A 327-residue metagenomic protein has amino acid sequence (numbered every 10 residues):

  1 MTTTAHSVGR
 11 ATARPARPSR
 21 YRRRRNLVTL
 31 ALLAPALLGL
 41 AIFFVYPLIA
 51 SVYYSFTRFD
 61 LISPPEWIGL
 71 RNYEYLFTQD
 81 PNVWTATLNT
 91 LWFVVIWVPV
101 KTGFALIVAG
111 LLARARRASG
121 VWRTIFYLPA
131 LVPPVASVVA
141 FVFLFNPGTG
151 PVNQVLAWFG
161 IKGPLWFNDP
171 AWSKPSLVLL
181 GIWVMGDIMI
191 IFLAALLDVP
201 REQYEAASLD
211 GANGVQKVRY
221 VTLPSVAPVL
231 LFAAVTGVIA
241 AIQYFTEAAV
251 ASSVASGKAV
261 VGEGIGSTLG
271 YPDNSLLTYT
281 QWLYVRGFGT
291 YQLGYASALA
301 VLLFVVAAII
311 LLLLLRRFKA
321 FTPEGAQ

Functional and structural regions predicted by a protein language model:
M1-R23: Short, Lys/Arg-rich, polar N-terminal cytosolic tail immediately upstream of the first transmembrane signal-anchor
R22-Q327: A structural signal for multi-pass alpha-helical bundles of membrane permease subunits that mediate small-molecule
